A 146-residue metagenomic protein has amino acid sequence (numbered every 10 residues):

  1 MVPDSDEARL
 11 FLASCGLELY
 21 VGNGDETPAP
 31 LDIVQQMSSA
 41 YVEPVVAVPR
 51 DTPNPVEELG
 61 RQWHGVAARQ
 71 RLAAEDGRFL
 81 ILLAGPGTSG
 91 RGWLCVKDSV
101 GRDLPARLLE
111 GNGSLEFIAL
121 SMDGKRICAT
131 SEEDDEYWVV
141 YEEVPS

Functional and structural regions predicted by a protein language model:
M1-E136, Y141-S146: Structured alpha/beta or helical-core interaction and ligand-binding surfaces enriched in interleaved
